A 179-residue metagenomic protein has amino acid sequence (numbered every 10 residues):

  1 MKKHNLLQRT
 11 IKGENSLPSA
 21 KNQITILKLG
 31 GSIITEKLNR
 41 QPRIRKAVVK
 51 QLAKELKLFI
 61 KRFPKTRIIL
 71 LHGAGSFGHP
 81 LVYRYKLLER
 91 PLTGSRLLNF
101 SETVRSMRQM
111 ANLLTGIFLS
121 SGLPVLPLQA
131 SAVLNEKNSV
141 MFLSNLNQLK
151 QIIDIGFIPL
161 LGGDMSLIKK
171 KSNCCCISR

Functional and structural regions predicted by a protein language model:
K2-I69: N-terminal glycine-/serine-/threonine-rich phosphate-binding loop
I26-G30, L71-H72, L128-Q129, L160-G162: Short beta-strand segments
I33-T35, G75-P80, V133-E136, S166-I168: Short, active-site-adjacent cap segments at secondary-structure transitions
K37-N39, H79-R84, K137-V140, K171-N173: Short acidic, glycine/serine/threonine-rich loops at helix termini
R43-A47, M141-N147, C174-R179: Charged helix-capping and loop-helix junction motifs
R45-L87, L92-V104: N-terminal active-site beta-alpha-beta segment that forms phosphate/nucleotide-binding and substrate-recognition loops
R84-M165: Ligand-binding beta-strand-loop-alpha-helix segment within the catalytic cores of soluble metabolic enzymes
I158-L160, L167, C174-R179: Conserved mixed alpha/beta catalytic, RNA-binding, or beta-rich assembly cores of soluble enzyme, regulatory
